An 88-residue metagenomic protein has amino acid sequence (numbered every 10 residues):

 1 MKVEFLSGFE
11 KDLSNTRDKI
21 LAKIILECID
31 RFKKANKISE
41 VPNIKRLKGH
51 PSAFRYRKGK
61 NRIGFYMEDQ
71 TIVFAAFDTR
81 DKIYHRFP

Functional and structural regions predicted by a protein language model:
M1-V3, E27-R31, H50, F77-P88: Short, C-terminally biased terminal segments at protein or domain edges
V3-E4, R55: Short aromatic/basic micro-patch
S7, K11, K19, K23 (+3 more regions): Enriched for short, Lys/Arg-rich terminal
F9, A22-E27, R46-H50: Phosphate-binding glycine-rich loops and adjacent basic patches that engage nucleotide phosphates, nucleic-acid
D30-R57: A short, surface-exposed loop/turn module that caps and links secondary-structure elements
